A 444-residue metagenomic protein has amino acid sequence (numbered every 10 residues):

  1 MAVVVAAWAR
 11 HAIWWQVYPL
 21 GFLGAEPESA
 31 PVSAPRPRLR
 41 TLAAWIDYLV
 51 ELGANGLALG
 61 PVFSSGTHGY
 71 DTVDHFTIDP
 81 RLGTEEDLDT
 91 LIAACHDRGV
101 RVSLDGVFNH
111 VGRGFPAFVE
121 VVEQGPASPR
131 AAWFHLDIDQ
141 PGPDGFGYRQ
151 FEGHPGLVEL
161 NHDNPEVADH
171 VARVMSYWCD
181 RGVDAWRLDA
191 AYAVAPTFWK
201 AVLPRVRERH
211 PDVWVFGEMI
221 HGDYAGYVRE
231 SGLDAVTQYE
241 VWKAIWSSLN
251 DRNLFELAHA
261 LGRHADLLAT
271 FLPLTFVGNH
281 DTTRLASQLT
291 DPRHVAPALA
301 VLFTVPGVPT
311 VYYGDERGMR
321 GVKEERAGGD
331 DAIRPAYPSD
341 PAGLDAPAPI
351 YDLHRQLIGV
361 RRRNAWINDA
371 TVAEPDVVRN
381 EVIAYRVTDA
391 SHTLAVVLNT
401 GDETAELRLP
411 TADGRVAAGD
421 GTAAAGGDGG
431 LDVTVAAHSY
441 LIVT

Functional and structural regions predicted by a protein language model:
V3-W14, Y18-N55, V62-R181, W199-V202 (+2 more regions): Substrate-binding/active-site clefts of carbohydrate-active enzymes
A7-R10, A25, S29-A34, A258-G262 (+3 more regions): Loop/helix patches that line or flank the sugar-binding groove of alpha-linked glycan CAZymes
I13-Q16, L57-L59, V102-L104, W186 (+4 more regions): Hydrophobic faces of well-ordered beta-strands that scaffold small-molecule active sites in alpha/beta enzyme cores
A54, V183-D184, L233-D234, G307-V308: A structural motif
I92-R98, V119-E123, R173-S176, D189-A269 (+3 more regions): Active-site-proximal helices and loops of the catalytic beta/alpha 8
H154, G419, A436-Y440: Tight coil/turn sites that cap or link beta-strands
P410-T422: Solvent-exposed beta-hairpin/edge-strand motifs
G427-T444: C-terminal beta-strand-rich structural cap/linker in extracellular carbohydrate-active enzymes
